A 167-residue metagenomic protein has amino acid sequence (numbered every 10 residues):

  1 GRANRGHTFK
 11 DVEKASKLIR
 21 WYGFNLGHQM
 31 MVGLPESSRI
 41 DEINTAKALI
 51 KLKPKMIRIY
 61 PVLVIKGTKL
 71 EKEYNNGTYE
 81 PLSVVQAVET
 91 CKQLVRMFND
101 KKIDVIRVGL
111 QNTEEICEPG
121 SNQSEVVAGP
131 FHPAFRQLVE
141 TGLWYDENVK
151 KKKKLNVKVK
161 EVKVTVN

Functional and structural regions predicted by a protein language model:
G1-M56, K66-V85: Conserved non-cysteine loop/helix-boundary elements of the Radical SAM core domain that shape
M31-P35, V62-V64, V108-T113: Active-site beta-loop-alpha junctions enriched in small/polar residues
I59: Acidic, glycine-rich loop-and-beta core segments that form the ion-binding/anion-interacting portion of active sites
T68-K69, N75-N167: Auxiliary Fe-S-binding modules of radical SAM enzymes
